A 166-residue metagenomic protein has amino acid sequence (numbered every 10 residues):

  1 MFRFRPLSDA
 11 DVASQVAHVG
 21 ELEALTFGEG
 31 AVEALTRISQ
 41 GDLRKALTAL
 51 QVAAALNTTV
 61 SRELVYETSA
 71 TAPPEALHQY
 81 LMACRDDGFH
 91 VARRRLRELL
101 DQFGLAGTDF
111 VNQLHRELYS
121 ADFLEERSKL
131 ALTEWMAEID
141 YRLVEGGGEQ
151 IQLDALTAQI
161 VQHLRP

Functional and structural regions predicted by a protein language model:
M1-A13: Conserved AAA+ ATPase "SRH/arginine-finger" region at the nucleotide-binding site
F4-L7, F27, C84: Alpha-helical hairpin
A10, E29, A70-H78, H90 (+1 more regions): Amphipathic alpha-helical repeat elements characteristic of tetratricopeptide repeat
V12, V16, L35, D42 (+2 more regions): Conserved RecA-like P-loop NTPase ATPase core
G20-E21, L64, A70-A72: Conserved beta/loop motifs at nucleotide-recognition and modification sites
A24-L25, E29, E33: Canonical P-loop GTPase G-domain recognition
V32-I38, R44-T58, L64-Y66, Q79-M82 (+2 more regions): C-terminal helical "lid" of AAA+/P-loop NTPase domains
Y80-P166: Helix-rich C-terminal "collar"/helical-bundle subdomain used as an assembly and partner-interaction module in RFC-like
